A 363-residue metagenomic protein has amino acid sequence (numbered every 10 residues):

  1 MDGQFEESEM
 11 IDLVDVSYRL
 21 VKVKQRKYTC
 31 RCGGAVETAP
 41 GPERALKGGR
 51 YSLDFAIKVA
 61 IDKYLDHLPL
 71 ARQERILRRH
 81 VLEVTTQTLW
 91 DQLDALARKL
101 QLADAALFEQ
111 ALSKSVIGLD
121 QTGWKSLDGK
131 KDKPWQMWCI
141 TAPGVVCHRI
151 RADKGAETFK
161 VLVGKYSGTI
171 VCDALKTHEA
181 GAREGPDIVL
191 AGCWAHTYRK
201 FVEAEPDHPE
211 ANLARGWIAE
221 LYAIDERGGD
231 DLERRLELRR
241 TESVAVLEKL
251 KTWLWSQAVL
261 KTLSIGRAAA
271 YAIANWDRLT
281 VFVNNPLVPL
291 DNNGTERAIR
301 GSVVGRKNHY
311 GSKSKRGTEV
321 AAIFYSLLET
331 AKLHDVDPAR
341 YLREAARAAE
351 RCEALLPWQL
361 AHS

Functional and structural regions predicted by a protein language model:
M1-F5, V16, R31-A35: Short Cys/His-rich metal-coordination motifs, predominantly Zn2+-binding knuckles/fingers
G3-I11, G41-K47: Short cysteine/histidine-rich zinc-coordinating motifs and their immediately flanking basic loops
M10-L13, P289-D291: Intrinsically disordered, low-complexity peptide-like regions
D12-D15, D120: Acidic/polar residues at beta-strand termini and the immediately following turn/coil
L20, K24-T29, G34-S363: Catalytic center-proximal scaffold of phosphoryl-transfer enzymes
